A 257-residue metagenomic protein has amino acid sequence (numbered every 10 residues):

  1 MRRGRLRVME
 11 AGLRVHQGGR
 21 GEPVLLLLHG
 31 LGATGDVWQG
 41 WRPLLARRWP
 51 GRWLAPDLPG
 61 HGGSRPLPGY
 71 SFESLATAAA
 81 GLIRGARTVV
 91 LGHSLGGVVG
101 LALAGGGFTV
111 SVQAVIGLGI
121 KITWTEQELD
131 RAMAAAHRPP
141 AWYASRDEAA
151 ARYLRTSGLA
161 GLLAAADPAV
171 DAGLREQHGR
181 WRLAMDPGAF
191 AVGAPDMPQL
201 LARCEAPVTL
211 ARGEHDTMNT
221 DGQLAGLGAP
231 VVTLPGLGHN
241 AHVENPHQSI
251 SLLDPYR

Functional and structural regions predicted by a protein language model:
V8-G18: A short loop-to-beta-strand scaffold at the N-terminal edge of the catalytic core in hydrolase folds
Q17-G63: Conserved HGGG/HGGXW glycine-rich cap/lid loop of the alpha/beta-hydrolase fold
W49-L91, S251: Active-site loop/oxyanion-hole signature of alpha/beta-hydrolase fold enzymes
G92, G96, G100: Gly/Ala-rich beta-loop-alpha elbow adjacent to hydrolase catalytic centers
G105, V112-R146: Flexible "cap/lid" loop of the alpha/beta hydrolase fold
A144-P195: Conserved alpha/beta-hydrolase catalytic His-Asp/Glu region
E176-L227, T233: Conserved serine/cysteine hydrolase catalytic core
L237-I250: Catalytic histidine-centered segment of alpha/beta-hydrolase-like enzymes
